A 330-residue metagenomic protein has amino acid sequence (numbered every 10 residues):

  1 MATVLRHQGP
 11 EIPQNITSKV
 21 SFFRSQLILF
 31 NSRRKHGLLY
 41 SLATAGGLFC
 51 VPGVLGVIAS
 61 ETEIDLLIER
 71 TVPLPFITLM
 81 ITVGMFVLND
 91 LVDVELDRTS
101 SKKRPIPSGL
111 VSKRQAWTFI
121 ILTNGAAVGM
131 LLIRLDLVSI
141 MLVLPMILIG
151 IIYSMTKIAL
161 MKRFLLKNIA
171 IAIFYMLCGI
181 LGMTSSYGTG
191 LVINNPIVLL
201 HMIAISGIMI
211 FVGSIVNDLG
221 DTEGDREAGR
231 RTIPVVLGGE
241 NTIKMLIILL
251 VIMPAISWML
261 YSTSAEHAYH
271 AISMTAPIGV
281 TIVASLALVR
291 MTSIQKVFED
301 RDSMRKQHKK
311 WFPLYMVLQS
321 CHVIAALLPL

Functional and structural regions predicted by a protein language model:
M1-L330: Multi-pass alpha-helical membrane architecture of UbiA-family and related isoprenoid/lipid prenyltransferases
